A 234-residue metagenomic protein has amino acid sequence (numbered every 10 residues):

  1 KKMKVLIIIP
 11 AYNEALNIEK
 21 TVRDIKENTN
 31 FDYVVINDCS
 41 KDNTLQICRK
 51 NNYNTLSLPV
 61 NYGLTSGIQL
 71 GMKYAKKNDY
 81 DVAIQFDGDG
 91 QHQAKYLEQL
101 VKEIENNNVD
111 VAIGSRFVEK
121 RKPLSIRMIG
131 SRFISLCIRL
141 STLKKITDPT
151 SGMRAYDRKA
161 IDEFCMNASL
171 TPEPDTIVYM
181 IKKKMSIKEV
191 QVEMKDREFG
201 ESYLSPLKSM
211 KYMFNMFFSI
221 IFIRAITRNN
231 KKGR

Functional and structural regions predicted by a protein language model:
K4-L6, D175: Cell-envelope/extracellular polymer assembly enzymes that use nucleotide-activated donors
L6-P10, S57: Short hydrophobic beta-strand elements that form part of the catalytic alpha/beta core underpinning NDP-sugar/donor
N13-E27: Short, well-formed alpha-helical segments that are part of the catalytic scaffolds of diverse glycosyltransferases
L16-K20, D42-K50: Acidic helix N-cap motif at the loop->helix transition within catalytic regions of sugar-transfer enzymes
N37-Q46, G90: A conserved acidic beta->alpha catalytic loop
L58-K77, V82, A94-L170, R197-F218 (+1 more regions): Acceptor/aglycone-binding surface of glycosyltransferases and processive sugar-polymer synthases
K144-K145, N167-A168, V178-K195: Catalytic donor-sugar/metal-binding loop of nucleotide-sugar-dependent glycosyltransferases
